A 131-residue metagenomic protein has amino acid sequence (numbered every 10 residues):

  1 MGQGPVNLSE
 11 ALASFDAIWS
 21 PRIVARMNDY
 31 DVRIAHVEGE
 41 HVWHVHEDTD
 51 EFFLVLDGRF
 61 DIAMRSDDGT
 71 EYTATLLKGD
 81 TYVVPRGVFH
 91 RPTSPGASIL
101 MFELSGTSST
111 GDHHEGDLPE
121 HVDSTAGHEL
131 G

Functional and structural regions predicted by a protein language model:
G2-L12, P95-G131: Double-stranded beta-helix
L8-W43, T49: A short glycine-rich, His/Asp/Glu-containing loop-to-beta-strand
N28, L56-D57, L77-K78: A cytosolic small-molecule/anion-sensing beta-strand core signal
D31, E40, R59-D61, S98: Structural motif
H36-V37, E47-S66: Short, conserved beta-strand element in jelly-roll/cupin
V42, D61, D80-R91, T107: Histidine-centered metal-chelating micro-motifs
W43-V45, D50-V55, T73-A74, H90-R91: His/acidic/aromatic-lined binding-pocket segments of jelly-roll/cupin-type domains and related regulatory beta-sandwich
S66-R86: Short acidic-glycine-tyrosine-enriched beta hairpin
